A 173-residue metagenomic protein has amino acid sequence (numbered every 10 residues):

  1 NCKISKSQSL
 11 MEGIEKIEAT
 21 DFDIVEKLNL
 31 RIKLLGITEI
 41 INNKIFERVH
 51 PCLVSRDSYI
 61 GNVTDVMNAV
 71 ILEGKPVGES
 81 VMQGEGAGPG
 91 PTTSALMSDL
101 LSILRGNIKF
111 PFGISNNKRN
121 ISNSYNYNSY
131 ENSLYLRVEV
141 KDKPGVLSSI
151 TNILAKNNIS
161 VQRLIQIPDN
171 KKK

Functional and structural regions predicted by a protein language model:
N1-N62, M67: Substrate-binding/catalytic subdomain of NAD(P)-dependent oxidoreductase enzymes
C2-S5, L72-S80, Y130-E131: Short acidic (Asp/Glu) and glycine-rich catalytic loops that position anionic groups and cofactors
S9-T20, M67, A87, P91-S98 (+3 more regions): Conserved active-site and cofactor/substrate-binding residues in soluble primary-metabolism enzymes
K33-L34, R48, I71, V81-Q83 (+1 more regions): Structured core elements
I60-T64, L72, N126-N128, P168: Replace "in large, NTP-powered and nucleic-acid-processing enzymes" with "in large, NTP-powered factors and other
V66, G74, S80-M82, I103: C-terminal transmembrane helices and immediately adjacent loops/tails of multi-pass membrane transport proteins
G78-S80, G84-G90: Glycine-rich phosphate/pyrophosphate-binding beta-alpha loops
A95, L100-K173: A conserved regulatory-domain signal marking ACT and ACT-like small-molecule sensing domains and adjacent regulatory
